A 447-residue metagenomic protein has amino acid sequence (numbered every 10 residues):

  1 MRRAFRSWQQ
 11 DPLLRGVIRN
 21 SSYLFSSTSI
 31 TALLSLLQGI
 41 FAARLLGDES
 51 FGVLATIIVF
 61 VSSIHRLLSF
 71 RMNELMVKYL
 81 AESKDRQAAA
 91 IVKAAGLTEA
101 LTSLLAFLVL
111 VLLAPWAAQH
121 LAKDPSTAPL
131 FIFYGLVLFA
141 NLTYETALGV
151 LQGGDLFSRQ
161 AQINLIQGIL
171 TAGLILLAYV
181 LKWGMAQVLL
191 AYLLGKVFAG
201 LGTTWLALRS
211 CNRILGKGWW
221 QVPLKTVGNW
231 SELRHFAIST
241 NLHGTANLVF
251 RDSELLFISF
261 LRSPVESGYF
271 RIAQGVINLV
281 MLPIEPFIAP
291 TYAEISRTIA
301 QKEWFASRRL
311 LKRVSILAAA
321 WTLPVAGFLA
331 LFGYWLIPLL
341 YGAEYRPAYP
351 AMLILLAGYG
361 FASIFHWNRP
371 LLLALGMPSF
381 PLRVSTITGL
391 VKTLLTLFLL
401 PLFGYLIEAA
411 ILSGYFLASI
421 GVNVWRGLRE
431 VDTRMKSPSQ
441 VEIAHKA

Functional and structural regions predicted by a protein language model:
R2-V17, M185-L189, T203-R251, E294 (+2 more regions): Interhelical loop/hinge segments that connect adjacent transmembrane helices in multipass membrane
Q10-L14, A114-Y134, P264, F305 (+2 more regions): Interfacial segments at transmembrane-helix termini and the short loops linking adjacent helices
L13-N73, S103, F107-V111, V137 (+6 more regions): Signature of the first transmembrane helix
R19-T31, I57, R66-P115, P129 (+3 more regions): Membrane-water interface segments that mark the loop-to-transmembrane alpha-helix transition
L36-S50, A118-H120, Y179-L181, L248-L279 (+3 more regions): Helix-terminus/linker motif at the lipid-water interface of multi-pass membrane proteins
L68-K84, Q152-G153, G216, A273-K302 (+1 more regions): Helix-loop junctions and terminal segments of transmembrane helices in multi-pass membrane transport/translocation
Y79, F139-N164, A186, A357-I387: Membrane-interface junctions at transmembrane-helix termini in multi-pass inner-membrane proteins
A128, I132, A161-G218, T388-V391 (+1 more regions): Hydrophobic alpha-helical transmembrane segments
